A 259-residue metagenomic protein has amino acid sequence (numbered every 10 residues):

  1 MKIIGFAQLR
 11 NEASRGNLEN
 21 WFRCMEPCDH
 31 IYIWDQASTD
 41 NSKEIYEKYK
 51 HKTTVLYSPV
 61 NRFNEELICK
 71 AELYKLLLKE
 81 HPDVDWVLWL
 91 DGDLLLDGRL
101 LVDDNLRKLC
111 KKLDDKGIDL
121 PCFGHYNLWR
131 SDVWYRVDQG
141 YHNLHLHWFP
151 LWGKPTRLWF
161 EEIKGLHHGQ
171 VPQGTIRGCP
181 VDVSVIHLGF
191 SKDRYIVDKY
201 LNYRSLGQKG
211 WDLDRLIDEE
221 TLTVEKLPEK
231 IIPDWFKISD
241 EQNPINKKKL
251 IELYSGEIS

Functional and structural regions predicted by a protein language model:
K2-F6: Cell-envelope/extracellular polymer assembly enzymes that use nucleotide-activated donors
L9-P27, I33: Short, well-formed alpha-helical segments that are part of the catalytic scaffolds of diverse glycosyltransferases
A13-G16, N61-K70: A short, glycine-/small-residue-rich helix N-cap motif at loop->alpha-helix starts within glycosyltransferase
D35-Y46, P59-F63: A conserved acidic beta->alpha catalytic loop
K48-T53: Short, conserved SAM-binding/catalytic segment of Class I S-adenosyl-L-methionine-dependent methyltransferases
E66-A71, L95-S259: Catalytic-site signature of metal-activated, phosphate-bearing donor transferases, centered on the GT-A/GT-A-like
K70-W86: Active-site nucleotide-sugar/metal-binding loop of Leloir-type enzymes
D83-D97: Short beta-strand-to-loop acidic/aromatic patch adjacent to the donor-nucleotide binding site
